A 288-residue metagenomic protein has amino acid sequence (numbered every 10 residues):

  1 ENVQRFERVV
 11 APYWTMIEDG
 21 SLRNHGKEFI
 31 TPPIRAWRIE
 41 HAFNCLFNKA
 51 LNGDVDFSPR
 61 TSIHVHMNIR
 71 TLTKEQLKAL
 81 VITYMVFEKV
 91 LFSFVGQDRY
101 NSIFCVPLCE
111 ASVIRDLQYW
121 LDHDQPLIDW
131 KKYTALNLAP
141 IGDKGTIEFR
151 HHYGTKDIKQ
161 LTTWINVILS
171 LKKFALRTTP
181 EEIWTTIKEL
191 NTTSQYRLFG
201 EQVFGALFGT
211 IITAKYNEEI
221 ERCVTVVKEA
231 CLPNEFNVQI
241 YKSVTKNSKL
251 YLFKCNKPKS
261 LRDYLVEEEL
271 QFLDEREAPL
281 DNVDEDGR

Functional and structural regions predicted by a protein language model:
E1-F57, R70-L252, N256-R276: C-terminal accessory/tail domains of diverse enzymes
